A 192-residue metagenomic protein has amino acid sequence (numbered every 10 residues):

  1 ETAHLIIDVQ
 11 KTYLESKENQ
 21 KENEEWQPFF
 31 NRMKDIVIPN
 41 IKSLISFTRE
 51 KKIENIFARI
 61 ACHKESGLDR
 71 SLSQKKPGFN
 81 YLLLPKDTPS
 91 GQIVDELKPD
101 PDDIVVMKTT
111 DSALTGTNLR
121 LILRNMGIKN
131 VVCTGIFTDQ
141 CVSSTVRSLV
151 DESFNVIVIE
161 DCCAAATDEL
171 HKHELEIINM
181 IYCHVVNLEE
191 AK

Functional and structural regions predicted by a protein language model:
E1-A3, K17, S46-K51, H63-S66 (+1 more regions): Active-site-adjacent betaalpha module
A3, I7-V9: N-terminal nucleotide-binding beta1-loop-alpha1 segment
Q10-S16: Short acidic, Gly/Ser-rich segments with clustered Asp/Glu that frequently serve as metal-coordination loops in enzyme
K11, M33, R59-C62: Short glycine-rich, polar/acidic loop-and-turn segments at beta strand-coil junctions
K17-T48, I53-E54: A short alpha/beta connector and helix-capping loop motif
I56-A58, V132: A structural signal for short, well-ordered beta-strand segments and their strand-loop junctions that often border
